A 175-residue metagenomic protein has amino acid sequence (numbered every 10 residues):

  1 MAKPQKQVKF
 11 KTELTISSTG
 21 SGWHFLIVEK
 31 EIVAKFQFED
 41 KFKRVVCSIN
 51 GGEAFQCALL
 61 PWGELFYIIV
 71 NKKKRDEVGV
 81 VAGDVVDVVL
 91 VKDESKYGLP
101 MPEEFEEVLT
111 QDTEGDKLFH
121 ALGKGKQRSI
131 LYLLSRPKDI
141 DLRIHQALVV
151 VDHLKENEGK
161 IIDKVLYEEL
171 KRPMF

Functional and structural regions predicted by a protein language model:
M1-K3, V81, V85, V89 (+1 more regions): Mature exported/compartmentalized surface modules and terminal targeting/interaction regions
A2-Y67, K72, G79: A positional/architectural concept
L14, K43, V70, K74 (+3 more regions): Functionally constrained cores in energy, signaling, and assembly domains
K74-D76, P137: Short, surface-exposed beta-strand-loop junctions and turns on beta-sheet-rich folds
